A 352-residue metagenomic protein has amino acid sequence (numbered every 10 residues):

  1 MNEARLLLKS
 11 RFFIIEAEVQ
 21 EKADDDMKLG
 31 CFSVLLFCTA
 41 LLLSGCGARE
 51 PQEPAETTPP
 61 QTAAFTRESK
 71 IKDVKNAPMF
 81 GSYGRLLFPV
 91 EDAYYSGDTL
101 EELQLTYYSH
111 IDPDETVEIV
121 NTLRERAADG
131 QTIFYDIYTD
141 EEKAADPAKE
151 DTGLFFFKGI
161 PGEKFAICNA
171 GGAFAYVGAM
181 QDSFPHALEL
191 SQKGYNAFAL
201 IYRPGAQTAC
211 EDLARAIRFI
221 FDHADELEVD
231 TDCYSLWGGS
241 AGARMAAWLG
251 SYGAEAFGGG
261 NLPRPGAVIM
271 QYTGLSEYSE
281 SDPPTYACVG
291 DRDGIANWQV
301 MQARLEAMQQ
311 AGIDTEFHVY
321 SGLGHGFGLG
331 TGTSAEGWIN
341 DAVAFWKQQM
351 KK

Functional and structural regions predicted by a protein language model:
E18, C31-S33, G45-D151: N-terminal targeting or regulatory segments adjacent to alpha/beta-hydrolase or S9 domains
P59-I71, G81, A311-K352: C-terminal catalytic histidine-bearing segment of alpha/beta-hydrolase fold enzymes
E163-G172: Short beta-strand element of the alpha/beta-hydrolase
G178-D182, F198-L227, T331-A335: Catalytic nucleophile-loop/oxyanion-hole region of alpha/beta-hydrolase and closely related hydrolase-like folds
E211, R215-D282: Primarily recognizes the serine-hydrolase "nucleophile elbow" in alpha/beta-hydrolase and SGNH/GDSL folds
P283, N297-A307: Short alpha-helix in the alpha/beta-hydrolase fold that links the catalytic acid
A287-V289: Short beta-strand/loop motif that positions the catalytic acidic residue of the alpha/beta-hydrolase fold
R292-A296: Acidic catalytic loop of the alpha/beta-hydrolase fold
